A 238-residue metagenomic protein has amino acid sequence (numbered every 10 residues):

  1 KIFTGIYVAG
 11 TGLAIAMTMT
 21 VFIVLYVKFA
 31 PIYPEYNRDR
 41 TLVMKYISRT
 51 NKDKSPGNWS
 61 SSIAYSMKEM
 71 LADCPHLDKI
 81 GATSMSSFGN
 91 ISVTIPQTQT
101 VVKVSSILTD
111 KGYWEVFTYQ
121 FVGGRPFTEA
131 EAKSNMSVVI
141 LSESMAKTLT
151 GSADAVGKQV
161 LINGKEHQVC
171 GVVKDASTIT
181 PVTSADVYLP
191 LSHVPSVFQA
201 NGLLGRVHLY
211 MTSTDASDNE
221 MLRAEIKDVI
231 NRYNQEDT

Functional and structural regions predicted by a protein language model:
I2-F29: Short, strongly hydrophobic transmembrane alpha-helices
G12, T50, A176-S177: Feature marks short, surface-exposed loop/turn motifs that line or immediately flank catalytic pockets and channel
L13, M17, F127, K174: Short, flexible micro-motifs
T18, G57, S61, N135 (+1 more regions): Generic detection of long, well-ordered alpha-helical segments
F22-L149, A153, I162-H167: Structured, solvent-exposed hinge/loop segments at the ends of secondary-structure elements
G112-P126, S137-T238: Mid-to-C-terminal secondary-structure elements that act as membrane-proximal/extracytoplasmic interface segments
